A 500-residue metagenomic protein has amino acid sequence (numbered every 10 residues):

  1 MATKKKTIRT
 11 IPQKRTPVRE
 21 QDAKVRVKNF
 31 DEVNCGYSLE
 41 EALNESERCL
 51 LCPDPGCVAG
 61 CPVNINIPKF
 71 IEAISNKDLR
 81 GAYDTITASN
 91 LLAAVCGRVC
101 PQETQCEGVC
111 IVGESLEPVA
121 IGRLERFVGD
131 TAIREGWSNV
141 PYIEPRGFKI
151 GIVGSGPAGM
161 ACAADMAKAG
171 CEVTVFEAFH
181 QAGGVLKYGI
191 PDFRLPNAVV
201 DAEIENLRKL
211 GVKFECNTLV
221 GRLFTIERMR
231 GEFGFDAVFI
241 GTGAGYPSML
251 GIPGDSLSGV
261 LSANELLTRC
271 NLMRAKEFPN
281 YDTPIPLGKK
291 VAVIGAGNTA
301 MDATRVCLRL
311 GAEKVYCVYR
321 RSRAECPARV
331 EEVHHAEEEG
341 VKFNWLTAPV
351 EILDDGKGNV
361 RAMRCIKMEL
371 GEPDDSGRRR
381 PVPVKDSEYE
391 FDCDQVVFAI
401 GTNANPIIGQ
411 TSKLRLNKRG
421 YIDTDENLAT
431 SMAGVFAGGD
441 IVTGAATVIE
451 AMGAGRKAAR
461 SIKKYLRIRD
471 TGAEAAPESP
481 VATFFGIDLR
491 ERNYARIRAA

Functional and structural regions predicted by a protein language model:
A2-Y37, E338-E339, T347-R361, E369-G371 (+1 more regions): Mid-to-C-terminal Rossmann-like scaffold of FAD/NAD(P)H-dependent oxidoreductases
R26-N44, N66-R98, S115-E144, C270 (+1 more regions): Ferredoxin-type iron-sulfur electron-transfer modules in oxidoreductases and energy-metabolism complexes
L51-N76, V95-V128, T174, Q181 (+1 more regions): Iron-sulfur cluster-binding cysteine motifs and their immediate structural context in ferredoxin-like electron-transfer
E144-P145, K149-V153, D201-I252, E351-R364 (+3 more regions): Feature captures the FAD/FMN-dependent oxidoreductase FAD-binding
F148-T174, A300-L308: N-terminal Rossmann-like FAD-binding beta1-loop-alpha1 element of flavoenzymes
E172-V175, F179-F214, T304-E351, G472-A482: Rossmann-like dinucleotide-binding cores of NAD(P)H-dependent redox enzymes
S256-G288, P373-A445: FAD-site-proximal beta/loop scaffold in flavoenzymes
I441-L466: A conserved FAD-binding loop/helix module that cradles the flavin
